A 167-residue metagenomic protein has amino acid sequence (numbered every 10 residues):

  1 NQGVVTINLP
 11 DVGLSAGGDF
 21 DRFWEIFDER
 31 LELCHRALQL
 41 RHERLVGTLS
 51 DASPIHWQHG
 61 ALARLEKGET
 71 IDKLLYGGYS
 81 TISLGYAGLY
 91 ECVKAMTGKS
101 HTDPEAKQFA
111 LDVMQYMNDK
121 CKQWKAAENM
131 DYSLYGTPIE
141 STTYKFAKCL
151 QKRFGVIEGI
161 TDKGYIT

Functional and structural regions predicted by a protein language model:
N1-G78, A95, K99-T167: Conserved catalytic cores of very large enzyme subunits
Y76-V93: Conserved phosphate/anionic-ligand binding catalytic regions in large, soluble enzymes, centered on
